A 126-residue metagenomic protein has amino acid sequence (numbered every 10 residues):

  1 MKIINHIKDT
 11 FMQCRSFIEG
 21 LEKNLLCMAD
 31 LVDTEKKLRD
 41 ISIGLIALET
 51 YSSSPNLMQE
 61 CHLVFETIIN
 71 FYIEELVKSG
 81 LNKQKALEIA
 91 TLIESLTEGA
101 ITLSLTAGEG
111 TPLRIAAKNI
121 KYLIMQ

Functional and structural regions predicted by a protein language model:
I4, K37-L38, P55-K78: Amphipathic alpha-helical packing segments from all-alpha helical-bundle domains
I4, K8, A29, D33 (+4 more regions): Short amphipathic alpha-helical interface segments enriched in basic and hydrophobic/aromatic residues, used as
I7-M12, K36-R39, V64-E66, T111-R114 (+1 more regions): Short acidic/polar alpha-helix capping motifs at helix-coil junctions
I7-R39, A90-I93: Hydrophobic alpha-helical connector segments
E22-L25, E66-I73, R114-K121: Hydrophobic core segments within long, regular secondary-structure runs in both alpha- and beta-rich folds
E35-N56: Amphipathic alpha-helical segments used for helix-helix packing
I43, P55-V64, K78-I124: Hydrophobic/aromatic-rich alpha-helical bundle segments in the mid-to-C-terminal region
